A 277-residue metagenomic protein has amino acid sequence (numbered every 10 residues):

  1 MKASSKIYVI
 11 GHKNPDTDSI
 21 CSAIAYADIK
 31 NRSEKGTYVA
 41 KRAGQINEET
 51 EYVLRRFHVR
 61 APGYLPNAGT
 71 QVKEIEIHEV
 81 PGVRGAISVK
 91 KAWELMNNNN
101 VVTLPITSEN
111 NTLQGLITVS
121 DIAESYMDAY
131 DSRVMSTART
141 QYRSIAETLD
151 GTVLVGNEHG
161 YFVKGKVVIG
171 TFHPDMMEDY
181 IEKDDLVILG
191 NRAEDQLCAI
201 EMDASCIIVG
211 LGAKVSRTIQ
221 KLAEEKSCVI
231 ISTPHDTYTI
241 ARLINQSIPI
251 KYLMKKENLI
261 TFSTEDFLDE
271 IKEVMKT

Functional and structural regions predicted by a protein language model:
M1-S4, M176-D185, A199-D203: Flexible, charged surface loops at secondary-structure boundaries
M1-T103, S108-Q114, D121-E124: Replace "Mg2+/Mn2+-dependent" with "divalent metal-dependent
Y8, L65-L95, T107, Y142-V155 (+4 more regions): Bateman/CBS regulatory modules and CBS-like beta-alpha motifs in cytosolic regions of diverse proteins
H12-K13, A43-Q45, E109, V119-I122 (+4 more regions): Short, ordered loop/turn segments at secondary-structure junctions
T17-A23, Q196-C198, S216-R217: Short glycine/serine/threonine-rich phosphate/pyrophosphate-binding segments that cradle anionic phosphate groups
V39, G63-Y64, L104-P105, V187-L189 (+4 more regions): Short hydrophobic alpha-helical runs that function as membrane-insertion/retention elements
V119-S136: A short, polar/charged loop-to-alpha-helix boundary motif
S132, L222-K255: Long, charge-dense
